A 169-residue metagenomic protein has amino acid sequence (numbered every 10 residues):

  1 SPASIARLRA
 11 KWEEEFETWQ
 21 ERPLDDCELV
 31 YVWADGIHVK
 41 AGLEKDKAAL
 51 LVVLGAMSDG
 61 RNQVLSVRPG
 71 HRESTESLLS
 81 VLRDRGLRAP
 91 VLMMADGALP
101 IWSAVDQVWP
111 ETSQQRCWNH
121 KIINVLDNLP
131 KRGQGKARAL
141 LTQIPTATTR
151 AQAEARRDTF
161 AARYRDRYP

Functional and structural regions predicted by a protein language model:
P2-A95, L99, S103-A104, V108-E111: RNase H-like nuclease fold core
S103-P169: Extended amphipathic alpha-helical interaction segments
